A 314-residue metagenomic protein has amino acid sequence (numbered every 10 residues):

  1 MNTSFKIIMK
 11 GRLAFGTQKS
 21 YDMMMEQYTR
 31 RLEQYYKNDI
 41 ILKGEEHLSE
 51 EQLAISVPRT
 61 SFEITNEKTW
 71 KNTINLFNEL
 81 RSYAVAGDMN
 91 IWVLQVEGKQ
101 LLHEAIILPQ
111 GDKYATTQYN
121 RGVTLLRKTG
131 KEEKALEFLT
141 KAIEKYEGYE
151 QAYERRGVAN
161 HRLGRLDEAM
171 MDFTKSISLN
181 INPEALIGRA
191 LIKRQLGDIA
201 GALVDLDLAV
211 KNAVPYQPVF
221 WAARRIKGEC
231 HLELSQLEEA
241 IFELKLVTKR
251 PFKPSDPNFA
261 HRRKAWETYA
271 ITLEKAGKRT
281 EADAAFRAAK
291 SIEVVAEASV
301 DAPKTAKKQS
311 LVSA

Functional and structural regions predicted by a protein language model:
K6-Q118: Long, contiguous interaction/recruitment modules in multidomain scaffold/adaptor proteins
I106-Q110, E144, K211-P218, K249-A260: Flexible helix-coil transition and linker loops at the boundaries of alpha-helical arrays
I107-R162: Alpha-helical segment of the N-proximal tetratricopeptide repeat
A115-T116, E150-Q151, P183-E184, Q217-W221 (+3 more regions): Helix-start (N-cap) detector for alpha-helical repeat units in TPR-like alpha-solenoids, especially tetratricopeptide
L126-R127, E154, H161, R194 (+3 more regions): Position-specific recognition of the canonical hydrophobic site in helix A of tetratricopeptide repeat
